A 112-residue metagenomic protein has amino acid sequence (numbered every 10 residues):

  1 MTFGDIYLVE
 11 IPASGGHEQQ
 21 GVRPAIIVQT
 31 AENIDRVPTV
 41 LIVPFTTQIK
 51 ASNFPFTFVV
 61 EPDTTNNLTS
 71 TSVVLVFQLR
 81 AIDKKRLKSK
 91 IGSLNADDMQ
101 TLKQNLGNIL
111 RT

Functional and structural regions predicted by a protein language model:
M1-T112: Conserved functional hotspots at enzyme active or ligand-binding sites that engage polyanionic ligands
